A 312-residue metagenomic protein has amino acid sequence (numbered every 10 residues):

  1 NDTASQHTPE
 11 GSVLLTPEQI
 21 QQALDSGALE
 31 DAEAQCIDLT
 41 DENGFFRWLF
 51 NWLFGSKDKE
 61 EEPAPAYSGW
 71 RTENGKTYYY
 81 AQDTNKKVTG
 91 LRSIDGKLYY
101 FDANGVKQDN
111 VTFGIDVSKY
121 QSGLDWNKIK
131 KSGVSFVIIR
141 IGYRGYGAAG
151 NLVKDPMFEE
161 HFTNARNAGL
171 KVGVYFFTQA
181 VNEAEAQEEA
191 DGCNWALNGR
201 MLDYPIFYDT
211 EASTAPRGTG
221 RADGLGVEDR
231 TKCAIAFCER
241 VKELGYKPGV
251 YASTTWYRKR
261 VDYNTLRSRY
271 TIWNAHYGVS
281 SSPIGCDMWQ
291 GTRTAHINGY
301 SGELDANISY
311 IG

Functional and structural regions predicted by a protein language model:
N1-T112, S132: Extracellular adhesion/carbohydrate-binding repeat motifs centered on closely spaced tryptophans
T16, A28, D109-Q121, T265-G312: Functionally critical loop-and-helix segments that line ligand-binding/catalytic clefts of soluble enzyme domains
T112-C238, K242-L244: Substrate-binding cleft of extracellular glycoside hydrolase catalytic domains
V172, K247-G249, I272: Hydrophobic anchor at the start of a short beta-strand that flanks the dinucleotide cofactor-binding loop
F176, A252, H276: Short beta-strand/turn micro-motifs composed of small residues that flank or help shape donor/cofactor-binding pockets
N194-Y208, A212, D262-G285: Structural recognition of alpha->loop->beta junctions
A215-R217, Y257-R260: Short catalytic/ligand-binding loop motif for oxyanion handling, primarily in non-cytosolic enzymes, centered on
V241-K259: Aromatic-lined carbohydrate-recognition surfaces of secreted/lumenal glycan-active proteins
